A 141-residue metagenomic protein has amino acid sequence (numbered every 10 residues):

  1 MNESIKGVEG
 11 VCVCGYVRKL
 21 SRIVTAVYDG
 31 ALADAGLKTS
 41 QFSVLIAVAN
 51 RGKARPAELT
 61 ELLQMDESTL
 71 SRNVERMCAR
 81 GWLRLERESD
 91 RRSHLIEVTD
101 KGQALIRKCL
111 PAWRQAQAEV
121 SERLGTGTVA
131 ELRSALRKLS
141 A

Functional and structural regions predicted by a protein language model:
M1, K138-A141: C-terminal peripheral helix-coil segments that are non-catalytic and often amphipathic
M1-E9, E86: N-terminal intrinsically disordered/low-complexity leader segments
G7-V11, R18, R22-T69, R80 (+2 more regions): N-terminal helix-turn-helix DNA-binding core of bacterial DNA-binding proteins
V11, G15, A118-E119: Positions in alpha-helical segments
L20, L132-A135, L139: Amphipathic alpha-helices that form helix-helix packing interfaces
T25, K53, E75-S134: Charged, amphipathic alpha-helical coiled-coil/dimerization segments
R72: DNA-binding alpha-helical recognition surfaces that contact promoter or target DNA
